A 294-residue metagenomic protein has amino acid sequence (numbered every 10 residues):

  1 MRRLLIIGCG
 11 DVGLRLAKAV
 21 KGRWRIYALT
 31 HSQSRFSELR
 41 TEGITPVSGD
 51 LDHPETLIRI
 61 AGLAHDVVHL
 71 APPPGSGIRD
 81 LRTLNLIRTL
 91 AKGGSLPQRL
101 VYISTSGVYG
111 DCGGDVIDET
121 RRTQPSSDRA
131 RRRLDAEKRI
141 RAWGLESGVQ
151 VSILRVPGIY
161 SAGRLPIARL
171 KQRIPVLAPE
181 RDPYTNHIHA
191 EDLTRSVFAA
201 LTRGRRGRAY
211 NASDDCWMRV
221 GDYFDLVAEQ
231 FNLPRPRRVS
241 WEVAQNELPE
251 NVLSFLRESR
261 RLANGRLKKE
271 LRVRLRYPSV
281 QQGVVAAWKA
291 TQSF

Functional and structural regions predicted by a protein language model:
I60-Y102: NAD(P)-cofactor binding segment of oxidoreductase domains
I87-D128: Conserved Rossmann-fold NAD(P)-dependent oxidoreductase catalytic core, especially the SDR/UDP-sugar
G113-I153: Catalytic helix-loop patch of NAD(P)-dependent Rossmann-fold dehydrogenases
L134, E146-V149, I159-L170, A199-Y210 (+2 more regions): Glycine/proline-rich active-site loop of Rossmann-fold NAD(P)-dependent oxidoreductases
R169-I188, D192: A conserved pocket-lining segment of Rossmann-fold NAD(P)-dependent short-chain dehydrogenase/reductase
S196, R203-V252: Mid/C-terminal beta-alpha module of Rossmann-like enzyme folds, strongest in SDR-family dehydrogenases/epimerases
Q245-R274: Conserved C-terminal active-site "lid" loop/helix of NAD(P)H-dependent oxidoreductases that clamps the redox cofactor
P278-F294: Amphipathic terminal alpha-helices
